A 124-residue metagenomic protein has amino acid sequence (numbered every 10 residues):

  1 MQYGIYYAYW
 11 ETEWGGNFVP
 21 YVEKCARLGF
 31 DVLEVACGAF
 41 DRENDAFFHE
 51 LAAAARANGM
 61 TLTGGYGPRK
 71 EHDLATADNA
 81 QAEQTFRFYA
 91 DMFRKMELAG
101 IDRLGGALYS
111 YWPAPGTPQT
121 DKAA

Functional and structural regions predicted by a protein language model:
M1-G15, A52, R56-T63: Mobile, glycine- and charge-enriched loop segments and immediately flanking short secondary-structure elements within
Q2-A8, L33-V35, L62-G67, L104-G106: Hydrophobic faces of well-ordered beta-strands that scaffold small-molecule active sites in alpha/beta enzyme cores
W10-G16, A36-E50, D73-A75, W112-G116: Acidic-and-aromatic substrate-binding clefts and catalytic sites of carbohydrate-active enzymes
N17-P20, Q84: An acidic, carboxylate-rich microenvironment
P20-R27, R42-G65, D91-I101: Acidic (Asp/Glu)-rich catalytic clusters
R56, A77-A124: Active-site acidic/histidine proton-transfer and metal-coordination neighborhood in alpha/beta enzyme cores
P68-E71, S110: A glycine-centered beta->alpha junction motif in the catalytic cores of kinase/phosphotransferase enzymes
